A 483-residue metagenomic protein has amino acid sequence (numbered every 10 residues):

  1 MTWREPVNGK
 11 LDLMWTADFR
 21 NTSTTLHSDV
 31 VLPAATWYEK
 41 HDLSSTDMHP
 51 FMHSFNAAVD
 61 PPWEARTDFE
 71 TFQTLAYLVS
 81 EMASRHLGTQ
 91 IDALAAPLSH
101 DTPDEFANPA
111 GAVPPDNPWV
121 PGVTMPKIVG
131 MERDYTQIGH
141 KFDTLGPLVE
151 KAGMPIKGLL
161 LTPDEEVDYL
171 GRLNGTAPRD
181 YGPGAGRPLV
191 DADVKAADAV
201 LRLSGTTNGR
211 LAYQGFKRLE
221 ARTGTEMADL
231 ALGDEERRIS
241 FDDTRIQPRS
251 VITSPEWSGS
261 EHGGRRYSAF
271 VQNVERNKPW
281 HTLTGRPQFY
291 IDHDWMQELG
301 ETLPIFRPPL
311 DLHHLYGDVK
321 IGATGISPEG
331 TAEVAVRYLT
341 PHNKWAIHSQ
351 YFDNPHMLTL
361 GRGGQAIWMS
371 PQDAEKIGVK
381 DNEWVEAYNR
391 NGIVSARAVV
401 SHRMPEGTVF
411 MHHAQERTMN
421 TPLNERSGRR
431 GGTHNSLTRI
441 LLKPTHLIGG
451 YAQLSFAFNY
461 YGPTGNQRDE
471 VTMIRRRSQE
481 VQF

Functional and structural regions predicted by a protein language model:
M1-L26: Glycine-rich phosphate-binding loop of nucleotide-binding enzymes
T16-D18, A34, P341, M369: Short His-Asn-centered micro-motif
R20-T22, W37-Y38, W345, D373: Solvent-exposed loop/turn segments at secondary-structure junctions within structured extracellular/periplasmic domains
S23-F55: Flexible glycine/proline-rich, aromatic-decorated loop/lid segments
S45, A57-F69, I367: Hydrophobic alpha-helical scaffolding
E70-I138, K151, L203-T206, Q214-R218 (+4 more regions): Long, contiguous, secondary-structure-rich segments that constitute the structural scaffold of globular domains
P109-N354: Long, low-complexity segments enriched in small/aliphatic residues
